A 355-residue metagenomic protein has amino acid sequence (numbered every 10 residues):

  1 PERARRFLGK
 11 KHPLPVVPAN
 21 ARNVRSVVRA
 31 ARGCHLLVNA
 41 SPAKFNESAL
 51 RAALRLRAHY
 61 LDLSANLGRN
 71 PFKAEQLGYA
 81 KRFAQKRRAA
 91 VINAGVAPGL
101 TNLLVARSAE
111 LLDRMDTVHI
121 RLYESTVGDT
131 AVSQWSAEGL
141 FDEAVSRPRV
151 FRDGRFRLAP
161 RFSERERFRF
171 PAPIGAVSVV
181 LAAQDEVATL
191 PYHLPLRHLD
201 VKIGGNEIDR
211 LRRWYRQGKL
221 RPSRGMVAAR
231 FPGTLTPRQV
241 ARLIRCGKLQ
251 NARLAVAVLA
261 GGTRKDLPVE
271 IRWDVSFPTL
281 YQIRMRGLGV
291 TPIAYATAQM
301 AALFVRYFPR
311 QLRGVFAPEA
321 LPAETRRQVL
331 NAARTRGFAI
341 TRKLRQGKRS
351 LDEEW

Functional and structural regions predicted by a protein language model:
P1-F7: NAD(P)-binding Rossmann-fold cofactor-contacting core
K11-H12, A31-L36, R55-L56: Short acidic/histidine-rich motifs immediately flanking catalytic phosphotransfer sites in two-component signaling
P18-L36, A40, F45: Conserved Rossmann-fold cofactor-binding substructure of NAD(P)-dependent oxidoreductases
P42, A52-A74: ADP-ribose/adenylate-binding Rossmann-like module
S64-A90: Rossmann-fold NAD(P)-binding glycine/threonine-rich loop
R82, K86-S125: Adenosine-phosphate binding glycine-rich loop
E110-W355: C-terminal catalytic/substrate-binding lobe primarily of soluble NAD(P)-dependent oxidoreductases
